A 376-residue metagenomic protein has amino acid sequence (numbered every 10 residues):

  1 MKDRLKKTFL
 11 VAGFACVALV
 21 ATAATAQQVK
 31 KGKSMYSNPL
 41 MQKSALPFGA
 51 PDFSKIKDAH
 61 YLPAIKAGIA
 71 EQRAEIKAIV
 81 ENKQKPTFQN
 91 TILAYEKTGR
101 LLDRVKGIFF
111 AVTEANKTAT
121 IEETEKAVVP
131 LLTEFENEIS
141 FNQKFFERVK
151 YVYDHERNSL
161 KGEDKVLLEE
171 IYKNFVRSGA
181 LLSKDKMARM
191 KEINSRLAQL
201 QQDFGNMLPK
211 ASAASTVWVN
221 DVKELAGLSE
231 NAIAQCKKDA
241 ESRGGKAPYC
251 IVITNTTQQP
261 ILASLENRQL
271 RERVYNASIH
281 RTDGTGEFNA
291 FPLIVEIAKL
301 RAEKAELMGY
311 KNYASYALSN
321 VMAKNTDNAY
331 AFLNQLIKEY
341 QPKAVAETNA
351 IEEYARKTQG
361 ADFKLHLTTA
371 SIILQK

Functional and structural regions predicted by a protein language model:
M1-K31: Bacterial Sec-dependent N-terminal signal peptides
K7-L10, S37, I171, R301: A residue-level detector for conformationally permissive "hinge/kink" positions
V20-A21, E71, L197, A323: Hydrophobic alpha-helical segments
V29-K33, E241-S242, E287, K364: Intrinsically disordered, low-complexity coil segments
K30-E230, Q235-C236: N-terminal helix-rich structural modules
A45-H60, F109-V128, K150-E192, V252-P292 (+3 more regions): Short His/Asp/Glu-rich catalytic/ion-coordination signatures at enzyme active sites or charged loops
L167, Q199, N206, A211-I251 (+2 more regions): Active-site-proximal, well-structured secondary-structure segments within enzyme catalytic domains
